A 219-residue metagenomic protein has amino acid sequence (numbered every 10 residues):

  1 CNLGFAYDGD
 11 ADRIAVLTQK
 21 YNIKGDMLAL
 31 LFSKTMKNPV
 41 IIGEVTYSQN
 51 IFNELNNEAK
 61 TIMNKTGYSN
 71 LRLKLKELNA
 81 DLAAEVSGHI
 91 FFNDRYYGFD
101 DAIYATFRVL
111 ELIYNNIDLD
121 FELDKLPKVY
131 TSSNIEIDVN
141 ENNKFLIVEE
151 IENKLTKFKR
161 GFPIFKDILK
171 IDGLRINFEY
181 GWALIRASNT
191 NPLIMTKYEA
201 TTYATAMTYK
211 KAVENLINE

Functional and structural regions predicted by a protein language model:
C1-Q19: N-terminal small/polar loop signature for handling phosphorylated ligands or for N-terminal nucleophile
G9-A11, L28, V86-S87: Short, solvent-exposed loop/turn segments at the edges of secondary structure
R13, N22-I23, I90: Hydrophobic "anchor" residues
Q19, M27-L28, T46, T66: An acidic- and aromatic-residue-enriched active-site/binding cleft used to recognize and process polar
K20-Y21, G181: Detector for glycine-centered tight turns/loop "hinges" at secondary-structure junctions
N22-T35: Cysteine protease catalytic core and zymogen-processing segment of caspase-like enzymes
N38-K197, T202-E219: Phosphate-binding and adjacent anionic-ligand microenvironments
